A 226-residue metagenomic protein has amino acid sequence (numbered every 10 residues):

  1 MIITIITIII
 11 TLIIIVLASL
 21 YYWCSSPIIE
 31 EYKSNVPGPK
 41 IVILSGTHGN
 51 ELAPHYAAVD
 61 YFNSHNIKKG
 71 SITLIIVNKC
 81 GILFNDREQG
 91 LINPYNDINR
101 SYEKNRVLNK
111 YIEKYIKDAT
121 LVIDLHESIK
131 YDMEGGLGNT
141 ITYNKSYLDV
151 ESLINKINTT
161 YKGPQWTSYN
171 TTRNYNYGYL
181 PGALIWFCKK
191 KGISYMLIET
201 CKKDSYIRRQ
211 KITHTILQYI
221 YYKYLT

Functional and structural regions predicted by a protein language model:
I2-T226: Structured catalytic-domain cores with a bias toward divalent-metal coordination
